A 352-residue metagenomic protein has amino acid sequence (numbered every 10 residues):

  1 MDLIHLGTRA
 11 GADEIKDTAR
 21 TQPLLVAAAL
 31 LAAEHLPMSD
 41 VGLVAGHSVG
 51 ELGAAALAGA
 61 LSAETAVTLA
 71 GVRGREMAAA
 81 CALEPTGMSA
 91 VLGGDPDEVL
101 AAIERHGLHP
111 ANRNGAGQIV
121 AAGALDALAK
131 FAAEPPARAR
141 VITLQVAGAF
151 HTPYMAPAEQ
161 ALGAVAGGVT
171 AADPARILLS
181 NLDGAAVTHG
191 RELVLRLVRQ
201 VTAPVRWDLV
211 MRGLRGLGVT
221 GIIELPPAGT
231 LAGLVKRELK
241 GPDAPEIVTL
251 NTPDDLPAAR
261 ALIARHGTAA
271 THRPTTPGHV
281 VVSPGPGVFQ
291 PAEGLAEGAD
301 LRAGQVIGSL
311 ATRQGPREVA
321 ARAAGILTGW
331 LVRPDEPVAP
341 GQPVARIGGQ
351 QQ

Functional and structural regions predicted by a protein language model:
M1-E98, L144, G221-K240, P245-P253: FabD-like malonyl-/acyl-CoA
A10-G11, Q22, L57-V201: Alpha/beta catalytic cores of group-transfer enzymes, especially the acyltransferase/condensing modules of polyketide
P37, R212-G218: Non-catalytic positions within long, well-ordered alpha-helices that form the structural scaffold/packing of enzyme
G50, E297-S309, I326, P334-V344: Short, well-structured beta-strand-loop connectors
N112, P291-E293, S309-T312, G329-W330 (+2 more regions): A residue-level detector for short acidic-glycine micro-motifs
A244-T268: Short, flexible loop segments at boundaries between secondary-structure elements
A270-E318, A324: Acidic, low-complexity mobile loops and tails
A320-V332: Short, compositionally biased
